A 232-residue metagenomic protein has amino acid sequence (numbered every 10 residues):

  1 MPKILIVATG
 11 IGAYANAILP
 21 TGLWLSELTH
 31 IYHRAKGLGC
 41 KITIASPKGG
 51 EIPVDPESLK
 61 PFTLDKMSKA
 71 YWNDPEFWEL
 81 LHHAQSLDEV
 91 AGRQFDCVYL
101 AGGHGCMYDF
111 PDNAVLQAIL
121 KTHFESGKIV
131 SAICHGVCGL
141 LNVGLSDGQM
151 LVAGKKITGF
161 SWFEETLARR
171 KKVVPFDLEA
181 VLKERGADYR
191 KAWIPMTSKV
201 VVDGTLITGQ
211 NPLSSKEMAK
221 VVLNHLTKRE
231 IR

Functional and structural regions predicted by a protein language model:
M1-S126, G139-R232: Extended, subdomain-level signal for the structured scaffold at the beginning of enzyme domains
V130: Conserved, well-structured core segments that form or line functional sites
C134-G136: Catalytic nucleophile serine of serine hydrolases, specifically the conserved "nucleophile elbow" pentapeptide
